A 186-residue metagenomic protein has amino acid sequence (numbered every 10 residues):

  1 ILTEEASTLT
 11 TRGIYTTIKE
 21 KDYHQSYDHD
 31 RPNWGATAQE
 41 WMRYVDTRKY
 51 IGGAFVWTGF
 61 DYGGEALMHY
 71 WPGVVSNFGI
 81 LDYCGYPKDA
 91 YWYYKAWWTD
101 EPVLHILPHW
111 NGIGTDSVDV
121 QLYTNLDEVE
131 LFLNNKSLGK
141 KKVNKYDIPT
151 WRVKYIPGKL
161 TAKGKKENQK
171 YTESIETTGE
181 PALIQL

Functional and structural regions predicted by a protein language model:
I1-K142, I148-E167: Extended substrate-binding grooves/exosites of carbohydrate-active enzymes
E4, G179-L186: Short, intrinsically disordered, charge-balanced linker/junction segments flanking boundaries in proteins
T99-E101, T177-A182: Short domain-boundary/entry signatures in modular proteins, especially in secreted/extracellular architectures
E167-E180: Edge beta-strands of extracellular beta-sandwich domains
